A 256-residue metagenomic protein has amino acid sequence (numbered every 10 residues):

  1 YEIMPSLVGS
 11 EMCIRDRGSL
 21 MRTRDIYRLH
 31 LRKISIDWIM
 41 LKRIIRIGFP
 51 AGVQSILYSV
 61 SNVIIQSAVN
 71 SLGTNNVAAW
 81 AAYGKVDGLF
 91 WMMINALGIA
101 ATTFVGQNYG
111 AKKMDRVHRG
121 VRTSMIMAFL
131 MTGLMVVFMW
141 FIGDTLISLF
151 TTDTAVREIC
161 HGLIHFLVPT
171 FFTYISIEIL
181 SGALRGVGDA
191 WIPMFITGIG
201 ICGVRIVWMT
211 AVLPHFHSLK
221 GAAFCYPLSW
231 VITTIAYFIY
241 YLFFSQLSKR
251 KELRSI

Functional and structural regions predicted by a protein language model:
Y1-G9, C13-I14: Single conserved hydrophobic/aromatic residue that forms the stacking wall/gate of nucleotide- or nucleobase-binding
S10, V53, L57, I65-V69 (+9 more regions): Hydrophobic/aromatic residues within transmembrane alpha-helices of membrane transport systems, especially the TMDs
E11, R15-Y58, L247-I256: Interhelical loop/hinge segments that connect adjacent transmembrane helices in multipass membrane
M40-I47, A51, V69-G88, T154-H161 (+2 more regions): Interfacial/gating helices of multi-pass transporter permease domains
I56-K85, L89, Q107, T145-T154 (+1 more regions): Helix-terminus/linker motif at the lipid-water interface of multi-pass membrane proteins
W80-G143, Y174-T197, W208: Small-residue-rich hydrophobic transmembrane alpha-helices
I94, T154-L180: Alpha-helical transmembrane segments of multi-pass membrane proteins
L134-R157, H161: Short membrane-interface helical motifs at transmembrane helix boundaries in multi-pass membrane transporters
